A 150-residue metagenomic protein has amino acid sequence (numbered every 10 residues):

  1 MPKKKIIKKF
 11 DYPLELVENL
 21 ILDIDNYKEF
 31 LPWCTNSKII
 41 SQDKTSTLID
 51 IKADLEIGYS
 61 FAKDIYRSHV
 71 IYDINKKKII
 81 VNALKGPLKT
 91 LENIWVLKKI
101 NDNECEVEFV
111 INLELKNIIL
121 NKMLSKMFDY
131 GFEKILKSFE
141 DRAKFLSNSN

Functional and structural regions predicted by a protein language model:
M1-I7, D50-K52, I65-R67, K78 (+2 more regions): Intrinsic-disorder/low-complexity, polar/charged segments enriched in Ser/Thr/Lys/Arg/Asp/Glu/Gln
M1-L48: Hydrophobic ligand-binding cavity/cleft-lining segments
I6-K8, S37-I39, Y66-Y72, E92-K99: Hydrophobic/aromatic beta-strand elements that line small-molecule binding cavities or substrate pockets in beta-rich
V17-L20, Y27, A53, V70 (+2 more regions): Hydrophobic pocket/interface hotspot
I39-L84, S138-D141: Glycine-rich portal/gate segments that line the openings of hydrophobic small-molecule binding cavities
N82-Y130: Beta-strand/loop substructures that line and gate deep hydrophobic ligand-binding cavities in soluble
G131-I135: Membrane-proximal extracytoplasmic alpha-helices
E140-N150: Short, highly charged C-terminal tails/helix-capping segments
